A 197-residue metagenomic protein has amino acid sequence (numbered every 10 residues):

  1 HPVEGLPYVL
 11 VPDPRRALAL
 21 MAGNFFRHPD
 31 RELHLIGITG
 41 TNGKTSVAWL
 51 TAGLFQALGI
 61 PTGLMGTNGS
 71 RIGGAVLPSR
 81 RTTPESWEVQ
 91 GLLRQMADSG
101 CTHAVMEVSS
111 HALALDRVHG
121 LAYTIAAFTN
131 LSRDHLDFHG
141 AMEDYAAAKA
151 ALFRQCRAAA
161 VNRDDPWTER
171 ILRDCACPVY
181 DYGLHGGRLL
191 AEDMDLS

Functional and structural regions predicted by a protein language model:
H1-G37, V47-G59, G183-G186, D195-S197: Short, basic phosphate-binding NTP loop
P2-L6, S99, Y123-S197: Acidic, Mg2+-coordinating active-site environments of NTP-dependent enzymes
M21, I38, M65, V89 (+5 more regions): Residue-level signal for inorganic ion chemistry
K44: Conserved lysine of the Walker
G59-G73, V108-S109: Short beta-strand-centered segment that lines the nucleotide-binding/catalytic pocket of NTP-utilizing
V76-S86, D134-H139: Flexible beta-alpha connector loops of hexameric P-loop NTPases
R81-S109: Conserved nucleotide-sensing/catalytic segment adjacent to the nucleotide-binding pocket in NTP-handling enzymes
A112-H119: Conserved helix/coil segment N-terminal to the catalytic DExD/H
